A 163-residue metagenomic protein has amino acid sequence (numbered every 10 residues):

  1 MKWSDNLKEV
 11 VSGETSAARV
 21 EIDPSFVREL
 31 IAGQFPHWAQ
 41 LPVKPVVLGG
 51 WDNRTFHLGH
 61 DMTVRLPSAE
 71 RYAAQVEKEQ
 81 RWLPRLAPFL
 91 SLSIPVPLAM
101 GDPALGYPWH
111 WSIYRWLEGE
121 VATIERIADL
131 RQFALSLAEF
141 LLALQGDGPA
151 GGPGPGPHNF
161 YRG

Functional and structural regions predicted by a protein language model:
K2-H37: Juxta-kinase regulatory segment immediately upstream of eukaryotic protein kinase catalytic domains
T15-V20, H37-G163: ATP-binding pocket architecture of kinase catalytic cores
